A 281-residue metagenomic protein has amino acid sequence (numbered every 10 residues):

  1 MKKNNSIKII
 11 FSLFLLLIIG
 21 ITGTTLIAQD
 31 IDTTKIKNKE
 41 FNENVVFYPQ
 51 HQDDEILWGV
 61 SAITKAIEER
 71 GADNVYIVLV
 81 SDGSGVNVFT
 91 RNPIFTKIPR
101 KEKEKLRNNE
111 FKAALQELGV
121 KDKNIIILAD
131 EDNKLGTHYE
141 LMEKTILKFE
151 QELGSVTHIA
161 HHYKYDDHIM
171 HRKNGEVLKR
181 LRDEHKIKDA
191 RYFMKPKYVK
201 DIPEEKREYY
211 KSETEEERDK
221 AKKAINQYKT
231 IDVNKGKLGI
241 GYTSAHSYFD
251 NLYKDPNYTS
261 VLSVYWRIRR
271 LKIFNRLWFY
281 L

Functional and structural regions predicted by a protein language model:
M1, R100, S260-S263: Helix-centric, low-specificity signal for extended rod-like, repetitive segments
M1-L15: N-terminal Sec-pathway targeting helices
F11-F14, F41, F47, Y76 (+10 more regions): Phenylalanine-focused residue identity feature
L15-T22: Hydrophobic core
T22-T25, G241-T243: Compositionally biased, intrinsically disordered low-complexity regions
G23-E184: Active-site beta-strand->loop->alpha-helix modules in alpha/beta enzyme cores, enriched in Gly/His/Asp(Glu)
E110-L118, D122, K186-L281: The feature marks non-catalytic terminal segments
